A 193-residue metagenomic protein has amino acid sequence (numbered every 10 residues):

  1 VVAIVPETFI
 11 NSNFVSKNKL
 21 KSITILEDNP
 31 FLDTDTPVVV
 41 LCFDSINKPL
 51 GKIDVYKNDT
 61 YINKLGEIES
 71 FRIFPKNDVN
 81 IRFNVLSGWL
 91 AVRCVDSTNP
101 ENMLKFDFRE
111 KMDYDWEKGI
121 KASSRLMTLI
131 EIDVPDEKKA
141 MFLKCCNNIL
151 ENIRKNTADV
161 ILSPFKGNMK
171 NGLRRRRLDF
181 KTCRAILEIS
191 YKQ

Functional and structural regions predicted by a protein language model:
V1-N29, V40-C42: Conserved Class I SAM-dependent methyltransferase catalytic core
T8-N11, V79-I81, V134-P135: Short acidic, S/G/P-rich loop/turn micro-motifs used as interaction or catalytic elements
S12, S16, S22, S45 (+6 more regions): Generic serine detector
P30-T34: Short glycine/serine/proline-enriched coil/turn segments at secondary-structure junctions
D35-L90: Flexible, glycine-/basic-rich loop-and-beta segments that form/coincide with the SAM-dependent methyltransferase
R93-Q193: C-terminal target-recognition/interaction regions appended to catalytic cores
